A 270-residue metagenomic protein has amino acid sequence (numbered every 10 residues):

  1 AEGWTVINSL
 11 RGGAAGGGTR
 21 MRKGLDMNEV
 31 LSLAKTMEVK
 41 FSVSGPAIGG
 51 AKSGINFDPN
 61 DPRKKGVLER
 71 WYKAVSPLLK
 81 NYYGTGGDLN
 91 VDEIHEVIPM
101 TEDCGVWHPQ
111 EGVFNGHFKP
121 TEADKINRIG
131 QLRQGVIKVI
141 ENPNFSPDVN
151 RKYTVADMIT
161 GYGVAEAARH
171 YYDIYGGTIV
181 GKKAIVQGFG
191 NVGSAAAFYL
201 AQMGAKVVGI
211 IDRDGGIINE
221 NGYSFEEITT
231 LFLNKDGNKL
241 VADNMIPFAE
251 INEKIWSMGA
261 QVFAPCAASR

Functional and structural regions predicted by a protein language model:
A1-I55, V67, W71-K80: N-terminal functional module of multi-domain proteins
L10-G12, D26, N90, N191-V192 (+2 more regions): Short, glycine-/Ser/Thr-/acidic-enriched flexible segments
R22, D58, N219: Short beta-strand-to-turn element immediately C-terminal to the catalytic PLP-Schiff-base lysine in fold type I
S32, Y82-G87, H108-Q110, G209-D212 (+1 more regions): General beta-strand structural signal in soluble alpha/beta enzymes
S42-I179: Glycine/serine-rich phosphate-binding loop and adjoining beta1-alpha1 elements at the start of nucleotide-handling
P59-N60, G86-D88, A168, F189 (+2 more regions): Fold-independent oxyanion-binding glycine-rich loops and adjacent beta-strand/coil segments at enzyme active sites
G130, E141-S257: Glycine-rich phosphate/diphosphate-binding loop of Rossmann-like nucleotide-binding domains
E253-R270: Long hydrophobic segments that form regular secondary structure
